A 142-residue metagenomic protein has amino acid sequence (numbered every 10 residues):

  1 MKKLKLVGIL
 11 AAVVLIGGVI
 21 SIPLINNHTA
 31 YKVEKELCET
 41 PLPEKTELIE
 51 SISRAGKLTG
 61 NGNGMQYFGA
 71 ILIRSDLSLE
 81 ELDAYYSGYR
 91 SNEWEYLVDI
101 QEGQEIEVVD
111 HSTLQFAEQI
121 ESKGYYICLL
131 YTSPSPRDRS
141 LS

Functional and structural regions predicted by a protein language model:
K2-M65: N-terminal leader/targeting segments
A55-E93: Terminal, regulation- and interaction-focused segments at domain boundaries
S78-E121: Structured, soluble extracytoplasmic/luminal domains of envelope-associated proteins
G124-Y125: Extracytosolic low-complexity repeat regions of secreted or lipid-anchored proteins
Y131-D138: Conserved small/polar residues in nucleotide/adenosyl-binding loops
